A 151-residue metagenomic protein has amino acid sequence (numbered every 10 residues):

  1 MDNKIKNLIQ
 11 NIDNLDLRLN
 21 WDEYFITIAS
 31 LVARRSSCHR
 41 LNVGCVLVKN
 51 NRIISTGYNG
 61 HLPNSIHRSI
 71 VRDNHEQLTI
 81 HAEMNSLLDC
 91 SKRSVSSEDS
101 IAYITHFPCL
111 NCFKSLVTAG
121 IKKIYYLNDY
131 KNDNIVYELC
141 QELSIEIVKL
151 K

Functional and structural regions predicted by a protein language model:
M1-K151: Zinc-dependent deaminase catalytic domain
